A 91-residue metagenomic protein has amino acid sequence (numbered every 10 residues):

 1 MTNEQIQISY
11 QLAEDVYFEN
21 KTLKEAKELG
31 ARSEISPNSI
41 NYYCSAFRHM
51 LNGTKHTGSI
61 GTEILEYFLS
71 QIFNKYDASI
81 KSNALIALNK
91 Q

Functional and structural regions predicted by a protein language model:
T2-L23: Short, amphipathic alpha-helical "recognition" segments used to contact nucleic acids or chromatin
I8, L12, I64-Q71, A87: Charge-rich, solvent-exposed alpha-helical interaction surfaces
V16-A31, I80: Short, charged amphipathic recognition helices of the HTH superfamily and cognate SANT/SANTA-like modules
L29-Y42: Short, basic interhelical loop/turn and adjoining N-cap of the next helix at nucleic-acid- or acidic-partner-contacting
Y42-Y43, N83: Elongated alpha-helical scaffolds
C44, R48: DNA major-groove recognition helix of helix-turn-helix
N52-S70: Short Lys/Arg-enriched helix C-cap and helix-to-coil transition segments that create basic nucleic-acid-contact patches
K75-Q91: Helix-turn-helix/homeodomain-like alpha-helical modules used for DNA recognition and transcription-factor dimerization
